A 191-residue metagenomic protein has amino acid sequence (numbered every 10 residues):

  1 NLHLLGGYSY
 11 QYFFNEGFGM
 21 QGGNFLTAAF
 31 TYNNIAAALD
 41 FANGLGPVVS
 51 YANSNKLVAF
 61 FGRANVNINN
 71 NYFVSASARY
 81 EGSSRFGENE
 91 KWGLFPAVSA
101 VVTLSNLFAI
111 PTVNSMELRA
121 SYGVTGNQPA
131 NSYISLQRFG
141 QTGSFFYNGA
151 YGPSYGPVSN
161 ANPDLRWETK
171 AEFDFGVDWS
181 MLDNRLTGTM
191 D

Functional and structural regions predicted by a protein language model:
N1-D191: Extracellular/periplasmic, surface-exposed regions of secreted and cell-surface proteins
